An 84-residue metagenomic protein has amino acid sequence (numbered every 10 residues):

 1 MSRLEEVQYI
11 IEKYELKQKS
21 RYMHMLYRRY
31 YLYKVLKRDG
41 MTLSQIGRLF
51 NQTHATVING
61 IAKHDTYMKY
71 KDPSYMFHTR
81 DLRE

Functional and structural regions predicted by a protein language model:
M1-S2, E84: Accessory terminal regions of nucleic-acid processing enzymes
S2-Y30, Q52, N59: Short, Lys/Arg-enriched anionic-surface-contact patches
M25-M41: Short, amphipathic alpha-helical "recognition" segments used to contact nucleic acids or chromatin
G40-L43, M68: Amphipathic alpha-helical interaction segments
M41, H54-A55: Short, compact, well-ordered microdomains
S44-L49: Short alpha-helical "recognition helix" segments of helix-turn-helix
I61-A62, M68: DNA major-groove recognition helix of helix-turn-helix
Y67-E84: Short Lys/Arg-enriched helix C-cap and helix-to-coil transition segments that create basic nucleic-acid-contact patches
